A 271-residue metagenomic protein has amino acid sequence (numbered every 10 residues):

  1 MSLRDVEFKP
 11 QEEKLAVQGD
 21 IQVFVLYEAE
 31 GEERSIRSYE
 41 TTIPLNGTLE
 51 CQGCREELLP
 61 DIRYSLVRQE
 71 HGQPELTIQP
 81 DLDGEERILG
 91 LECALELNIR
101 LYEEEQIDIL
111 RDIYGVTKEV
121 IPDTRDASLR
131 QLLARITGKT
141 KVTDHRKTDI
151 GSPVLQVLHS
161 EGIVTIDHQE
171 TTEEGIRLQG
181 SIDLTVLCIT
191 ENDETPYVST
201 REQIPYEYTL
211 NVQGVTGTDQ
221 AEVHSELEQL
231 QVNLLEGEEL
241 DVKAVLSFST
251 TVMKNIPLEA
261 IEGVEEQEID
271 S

Functional and structural regions predicted by a protein language model:
M1-S271: C-terminal beta-sandwich interaction modules and adjacent acidic, Ser/Thr/Pro/Gly-rich low-complexity tails used
